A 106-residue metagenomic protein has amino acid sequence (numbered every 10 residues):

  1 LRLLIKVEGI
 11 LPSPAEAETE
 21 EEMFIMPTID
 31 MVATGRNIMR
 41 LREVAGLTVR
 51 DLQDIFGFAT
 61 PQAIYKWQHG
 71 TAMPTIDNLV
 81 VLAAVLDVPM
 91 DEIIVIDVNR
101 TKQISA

Functional and structural regions predicted by a protein language model:
L1-T28, A84, I94-A106: Short, charged recognition helix plus adjacent turn of helix-turn-helix-like nucleic-acid-binding domains
R36-I55: Short basic helix-loop element that most often maps to the first helix and adjoining turn of HTH DNA-binding modules
I38, L52-Q53, I64-W67, I93: Conserved hydrophobic/aromatic packing and binding residues within compact polymer-binding modules
I55-P74: Recognition helix of helix-turn-helix/homeodomain-like DNA-binding domains that insert into the DNA major groove
D77-E92: DNA major-groove recognition helix of helix-turn-helix/homeodomain DNA-binding modules
